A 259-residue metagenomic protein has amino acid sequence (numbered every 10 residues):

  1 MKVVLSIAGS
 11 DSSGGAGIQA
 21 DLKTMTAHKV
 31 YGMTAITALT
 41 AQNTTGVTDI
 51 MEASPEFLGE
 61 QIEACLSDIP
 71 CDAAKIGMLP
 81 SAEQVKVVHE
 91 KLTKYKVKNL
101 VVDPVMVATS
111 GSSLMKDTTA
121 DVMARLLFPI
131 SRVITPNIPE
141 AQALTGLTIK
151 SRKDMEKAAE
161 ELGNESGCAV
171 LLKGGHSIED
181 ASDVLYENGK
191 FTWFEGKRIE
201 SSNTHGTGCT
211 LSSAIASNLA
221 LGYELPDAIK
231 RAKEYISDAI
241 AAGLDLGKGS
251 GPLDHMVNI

Functional and structural regions predicted by a protein language model:
M1-S6, M25-T109: Conserved N-terminal subdomain of the carbohydrate kinase-like
I7-S13, F191-H205: Short pre-catalytic strand/loop immediately N-terminal to key active-site residues, enriched for Gly-Thr
G14-V30: N-terminal basic/disordered segments at the start of proteins
Q19, Q142-A143, S201-L225: Short, small-residue alpha-helix embedded
K29-M33, T192, N218-R231: Phosphate-handling active-site elements
E52, P226-I259: Charged C-terminal helix
K86-Y95, C168, S182, K190 (+1 more regions): Nucleotide and nucleotide-moiety/phosphate-recognizing core
D117-F191: Conserved phosphate/ATP/ADP-binding segment of small-molecule kinases
